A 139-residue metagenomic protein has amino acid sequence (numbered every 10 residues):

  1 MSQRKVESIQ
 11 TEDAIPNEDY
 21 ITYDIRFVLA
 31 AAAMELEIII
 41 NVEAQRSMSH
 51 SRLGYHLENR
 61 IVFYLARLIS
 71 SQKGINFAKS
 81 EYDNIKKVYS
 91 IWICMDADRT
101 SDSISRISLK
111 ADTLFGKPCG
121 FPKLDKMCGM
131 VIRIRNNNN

Functional and structural regions predicted by a protein language model:
M1-N139: Elongated, amphipathic alpha-helical interaction scaffolds
